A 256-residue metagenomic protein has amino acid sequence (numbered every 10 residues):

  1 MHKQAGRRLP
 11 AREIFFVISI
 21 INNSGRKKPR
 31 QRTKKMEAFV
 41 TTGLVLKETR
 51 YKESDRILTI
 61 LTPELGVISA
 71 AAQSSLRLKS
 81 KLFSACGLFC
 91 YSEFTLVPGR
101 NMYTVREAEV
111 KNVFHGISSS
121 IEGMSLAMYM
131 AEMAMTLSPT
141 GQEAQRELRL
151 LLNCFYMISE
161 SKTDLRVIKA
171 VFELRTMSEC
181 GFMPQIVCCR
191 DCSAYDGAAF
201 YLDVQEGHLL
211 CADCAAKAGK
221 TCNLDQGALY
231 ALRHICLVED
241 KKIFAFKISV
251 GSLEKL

Functional and structural regions predicted by a protein language model:
M1-H2, N23: Long, compositionally biased, helix-prone stretches
K3-I14: Positively charged N-terminal leader segments that act as targeting/secretion signals
E13-K35: Short, Lys/Arg-enriched N-terminal segments with co-localized hydrophobic residues within the first ~10-30 amino acids
K28-L256: Non-catalytic alpha-helical scaffolds and adjoining flexible linkers that form interface surfaces for assembly
